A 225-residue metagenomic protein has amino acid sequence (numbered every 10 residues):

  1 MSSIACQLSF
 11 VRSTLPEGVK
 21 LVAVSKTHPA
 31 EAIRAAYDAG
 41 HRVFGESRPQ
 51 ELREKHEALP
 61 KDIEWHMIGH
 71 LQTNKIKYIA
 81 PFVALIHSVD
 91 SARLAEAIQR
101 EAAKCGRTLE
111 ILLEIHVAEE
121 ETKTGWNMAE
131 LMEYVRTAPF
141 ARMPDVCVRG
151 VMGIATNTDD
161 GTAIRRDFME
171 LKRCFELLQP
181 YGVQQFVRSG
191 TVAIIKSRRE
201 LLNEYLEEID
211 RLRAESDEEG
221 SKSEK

Functional and structural regions predicted by a protein language model:
M1-L177, Y181, S189: Conserved alpha/beta-domain cores
E176, G182-K225: Long, contiguous binding/interaction regions
